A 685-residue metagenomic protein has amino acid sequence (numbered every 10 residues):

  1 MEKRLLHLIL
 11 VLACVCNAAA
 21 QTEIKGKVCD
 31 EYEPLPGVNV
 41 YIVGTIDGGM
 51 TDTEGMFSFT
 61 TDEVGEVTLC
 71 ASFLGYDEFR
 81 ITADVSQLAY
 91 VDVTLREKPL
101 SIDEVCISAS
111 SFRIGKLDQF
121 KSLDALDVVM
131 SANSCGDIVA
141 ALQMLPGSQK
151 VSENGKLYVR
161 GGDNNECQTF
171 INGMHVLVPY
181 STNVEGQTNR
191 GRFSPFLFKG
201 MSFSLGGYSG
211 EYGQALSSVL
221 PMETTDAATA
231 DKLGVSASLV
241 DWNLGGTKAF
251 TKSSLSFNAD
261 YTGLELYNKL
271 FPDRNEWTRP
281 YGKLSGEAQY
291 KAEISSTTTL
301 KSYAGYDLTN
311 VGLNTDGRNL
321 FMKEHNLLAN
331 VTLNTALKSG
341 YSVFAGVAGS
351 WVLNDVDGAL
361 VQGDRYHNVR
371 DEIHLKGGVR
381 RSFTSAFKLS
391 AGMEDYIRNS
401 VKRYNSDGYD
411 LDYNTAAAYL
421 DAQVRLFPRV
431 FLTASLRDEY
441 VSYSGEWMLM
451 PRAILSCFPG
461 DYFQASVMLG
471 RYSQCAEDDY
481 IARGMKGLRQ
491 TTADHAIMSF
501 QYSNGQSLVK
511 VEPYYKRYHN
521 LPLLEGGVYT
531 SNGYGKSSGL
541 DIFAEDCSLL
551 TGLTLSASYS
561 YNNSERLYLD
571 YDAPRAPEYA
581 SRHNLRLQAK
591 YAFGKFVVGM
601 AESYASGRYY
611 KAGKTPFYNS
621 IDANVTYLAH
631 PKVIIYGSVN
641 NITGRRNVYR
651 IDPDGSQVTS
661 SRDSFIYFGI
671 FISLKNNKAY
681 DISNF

Functional and structural regions predicted by a protein language model:
C29-E33, V38-V43, C70-Y76, S86-M130 (+2 more regions): Short, acidic, small-residue-rich periplasmic hinge/interaction motif at the N-terminus of Gram-negative outer-membrane
I46-M56: Short, acidic Ser/Thr/Gly-rich low-complexity loop/linker segments typical of extracellular and cell-surface proteins
F112-N165, G173-Y208, V219, T225: Periplasmic N-terminal accessory/gating domains of Gram-negative outer-membrane beta-barrel systems
T247, V467, M498, T554-L555 (+1 more regions): Conserved C-terminal beta-signal and adjacent last beta-strands/turns of outer-membrane beta-barrel proteins
G263-G286, E293-E372, S406, Q657: Flexible loop and strand-edge segments within Gram-negative outer membrane beta-barrel domains
A345-A348, V352-N354, F458, S466 (+2 more regions): Membrane-embedded beta-barrel scaffold of Gram-negative outer-membrane proteins
T384-S390, E394, R398, R403-K516 (+2 more regions): Structural signature of Gram-negative outer-membrane beta-barrels, strongest in the C-terminal barrel of TonB-dependent
L426, Y515, S531-Y609: Gram-negative outer-membrane beta-barrel transporters
